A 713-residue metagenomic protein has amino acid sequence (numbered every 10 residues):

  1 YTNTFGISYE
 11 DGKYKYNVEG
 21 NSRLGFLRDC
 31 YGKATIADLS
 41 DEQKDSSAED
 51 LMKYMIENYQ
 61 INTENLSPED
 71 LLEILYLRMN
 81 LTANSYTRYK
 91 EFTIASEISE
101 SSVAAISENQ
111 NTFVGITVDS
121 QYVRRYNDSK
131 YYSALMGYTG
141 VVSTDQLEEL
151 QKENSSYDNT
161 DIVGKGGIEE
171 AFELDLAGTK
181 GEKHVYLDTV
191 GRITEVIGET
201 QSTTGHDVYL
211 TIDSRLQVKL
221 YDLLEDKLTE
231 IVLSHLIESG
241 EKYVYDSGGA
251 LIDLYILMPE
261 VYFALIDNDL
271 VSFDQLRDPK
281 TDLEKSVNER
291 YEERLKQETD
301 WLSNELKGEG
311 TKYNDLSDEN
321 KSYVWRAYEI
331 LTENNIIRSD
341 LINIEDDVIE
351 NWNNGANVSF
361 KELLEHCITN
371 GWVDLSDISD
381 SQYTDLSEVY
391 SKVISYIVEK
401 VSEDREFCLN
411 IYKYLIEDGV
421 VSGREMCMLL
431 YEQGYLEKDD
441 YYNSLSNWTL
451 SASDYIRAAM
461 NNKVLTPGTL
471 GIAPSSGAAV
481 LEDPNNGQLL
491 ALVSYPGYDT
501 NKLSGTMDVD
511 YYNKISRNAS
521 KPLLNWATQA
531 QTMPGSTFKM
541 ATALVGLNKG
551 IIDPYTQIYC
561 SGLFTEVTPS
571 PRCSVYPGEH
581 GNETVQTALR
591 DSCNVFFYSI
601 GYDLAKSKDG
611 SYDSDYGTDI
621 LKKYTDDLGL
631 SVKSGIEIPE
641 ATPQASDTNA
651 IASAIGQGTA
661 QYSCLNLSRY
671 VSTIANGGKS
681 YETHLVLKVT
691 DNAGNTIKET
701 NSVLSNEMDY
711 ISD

Functional and structural regions predicted by a protein language model:
Y1-I168: Non-catalytic accessory/assembly modules
Y1-N3, I168, E199, D207 (+2 more regions): Helix-start/capping segments and mature chain N-termini
A83-N84, S96-E97, S107-Q110, Y122-S129 (+7 more regions): A general structural signal for short secondary-structure junctions and capping/turn motifs
E97-S99, N111, Q121-V123, M136-V142 (+7 more regions): Solvent-exposed coil/turn segments that connect beta secondary-structure elements in extracytoplasmic/periplasmic
K165-K183: Core domains of carbohydrate- and sulfate-ester-processing enzymes
E182-G205, I212, T229, L233 (+1 more regions): Beta-lactam-recognizing serine transpeptidase/beta-lactamase-like catalytic domain environment
